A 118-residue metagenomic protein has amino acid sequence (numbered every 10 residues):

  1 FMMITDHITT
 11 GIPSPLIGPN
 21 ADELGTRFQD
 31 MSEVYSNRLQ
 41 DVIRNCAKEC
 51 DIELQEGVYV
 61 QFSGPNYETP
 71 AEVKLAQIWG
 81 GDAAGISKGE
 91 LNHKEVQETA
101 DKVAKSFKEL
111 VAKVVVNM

Functional and structural regions predicted by a protein language model:
F1-K88, H93-N117: Glycine-rich phosphate- or other oxyanion-binding loops that anchor nucleotides, phosphorylated ligands
